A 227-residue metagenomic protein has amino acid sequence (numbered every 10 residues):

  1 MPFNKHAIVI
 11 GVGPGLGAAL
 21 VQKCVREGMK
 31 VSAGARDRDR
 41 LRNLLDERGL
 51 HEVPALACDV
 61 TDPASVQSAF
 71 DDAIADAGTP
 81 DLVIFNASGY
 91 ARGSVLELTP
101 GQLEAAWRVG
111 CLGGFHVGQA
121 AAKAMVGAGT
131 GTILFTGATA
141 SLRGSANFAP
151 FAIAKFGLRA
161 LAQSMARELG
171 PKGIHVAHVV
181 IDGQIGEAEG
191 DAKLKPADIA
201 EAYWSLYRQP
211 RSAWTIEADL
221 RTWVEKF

Functional and structural regions predicted by a protein language model:
G13-P14: Conserved glycine-rich cofactor-binding loop
E27-N43: Conserved glycine-rich Rossmann-like NAD(P)H-binding loop of the short-chain dehydrogenase/reductase
A57-A69, P100: The beta1-alpha1 cofactor-binding region of Rossmann-like NAD(H)/NADP(H)-dependent oxidoreductases
S94-V95, Q102-W107: Substrate-binding pocket helix/loop in short-chain dehydrogenase/reductase
G118-Q119, Q163: A short, exposed helix-loop element centered on a Lys and neighboring polar residues
T132-G157, Q163, G170, I185: Catalytic loop of short-chain dehydrogenase/reductase
P171-F227: C-terminal helical subdomain
